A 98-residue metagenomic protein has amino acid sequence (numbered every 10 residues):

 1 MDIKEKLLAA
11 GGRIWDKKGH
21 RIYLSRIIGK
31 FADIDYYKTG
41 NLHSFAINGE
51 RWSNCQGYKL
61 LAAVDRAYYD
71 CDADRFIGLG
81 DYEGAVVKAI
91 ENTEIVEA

Functional and structural regions predicted by a protein language model:
M1-E5, A9, E91-A98: Short intrinsically disordered terminal tails
L7, G11-K17: Tryptophan-anchored aromatic micro-motifs
G12, Y82-E83, N92: Short, structured coil/loop segments at alpha-helix boundaries
G19-K88: Acidic, low-complexity, intrinsically disordered interaction modules
